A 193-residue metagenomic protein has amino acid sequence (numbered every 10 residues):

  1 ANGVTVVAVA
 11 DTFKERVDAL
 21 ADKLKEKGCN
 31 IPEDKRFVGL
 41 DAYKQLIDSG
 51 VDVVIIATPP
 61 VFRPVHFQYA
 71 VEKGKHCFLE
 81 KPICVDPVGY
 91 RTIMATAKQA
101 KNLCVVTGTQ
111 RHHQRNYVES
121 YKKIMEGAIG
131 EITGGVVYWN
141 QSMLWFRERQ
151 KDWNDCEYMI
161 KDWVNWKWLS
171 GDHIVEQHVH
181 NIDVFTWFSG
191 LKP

Functional and structural regions predicted by a protein language model:
A1, A19-K23, V65-Y69, G89-Y90 (+2 more regions): Short, solvent-exposed loop/turn and secondary-structure capping segments
A1-G28, F185: N-terminal Rossmann-like dinucleotide-binding module
V9, V54-I55, G135: Receiver (REC) domain switch-region micro-motif
A10-R16, V38-L40, P59-F62, C84-V85 (+2 more regions): Short, solvent-exposed turn/loop segments enriched in Gly/Ser/Thr/Pro and often Arg
L20-C29, T92, T96-A100: Short, conserved SAM-binding/catalytic segment of Class I S-adenosyl-L-methionine-dependent methyltransferases
K27-I56: A structured beta-alpha segment of the ubiquitous adenosine-cofactor-binding alpha/beta core
V53, P60, P64-H113, G127: Beta-strand-loop-alpha-helix segment that lines the small-molecule cofactor/substrate pocket of alpha/beta enzymes
N102-T107, R111-P193: Predominantly a Rossmann-like dinucleotide-binding segment in NAD(P)-dependent oxidoreductases
